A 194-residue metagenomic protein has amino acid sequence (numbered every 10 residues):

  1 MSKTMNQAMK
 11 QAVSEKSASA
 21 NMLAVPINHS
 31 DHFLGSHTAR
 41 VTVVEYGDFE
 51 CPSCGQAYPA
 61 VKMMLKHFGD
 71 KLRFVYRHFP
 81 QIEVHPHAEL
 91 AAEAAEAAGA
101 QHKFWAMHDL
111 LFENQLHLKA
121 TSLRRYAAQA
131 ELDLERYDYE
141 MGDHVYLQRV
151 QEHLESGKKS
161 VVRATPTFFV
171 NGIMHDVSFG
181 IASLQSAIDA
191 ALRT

Functional and structural regions predicted by a protein language model:
M1-A24, T194: N-terminal targeting signals for export/organelle localization
M1-Q7, Y46, P59-M63, R125-T194: C-terminal cap of thioredoxin/glutaredoxin-like
A24-V41: A short beta-strand-turn-helix
F33-L34, L118, H175: Short clusters of hydrophobic/aromatic residues that line enzyme substrate/ligand-binding pockets
H37-A39, D70, A164: Residue-level preference for short coil/turn positions at secondary-structure junctions
V44-E45, F49-Q129, S160, D189 (+1 more regions): Structural alpha/beta surface segment adjacent to cysteine/selenocysteine redox centers across thiol/disulfide enzymes
